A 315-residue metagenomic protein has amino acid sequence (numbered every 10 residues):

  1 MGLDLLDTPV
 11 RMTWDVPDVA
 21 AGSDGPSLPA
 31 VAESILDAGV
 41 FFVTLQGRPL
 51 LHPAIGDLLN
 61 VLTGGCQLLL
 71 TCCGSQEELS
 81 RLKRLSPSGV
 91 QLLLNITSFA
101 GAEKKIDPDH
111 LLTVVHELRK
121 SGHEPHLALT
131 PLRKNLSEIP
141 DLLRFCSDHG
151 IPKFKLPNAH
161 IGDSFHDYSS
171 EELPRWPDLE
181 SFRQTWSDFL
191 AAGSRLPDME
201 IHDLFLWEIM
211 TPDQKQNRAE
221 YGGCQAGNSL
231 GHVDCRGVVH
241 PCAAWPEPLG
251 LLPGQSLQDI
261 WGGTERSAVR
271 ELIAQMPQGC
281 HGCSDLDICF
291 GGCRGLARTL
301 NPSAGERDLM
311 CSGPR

Functional and structural regions predicted by a protein language model:
M1-D37, F42-V43: N-terminal pre-core extensions flanking Radical SAM catalytic domains
L3-D4, D15, V40-F42, P87-L230 (+3 more regions): Radical SAM enzyme [4Fe-4S]-AdoMet core and its adjacent flexible, acidic and glycine-rich loops/tails across
L6, S34-D37, S86-P87, D148 (+2 more regions): Alpha-helix termination/capping residues and helix-transition junctions
D15-D24, G227, C280-H281, L286-D287: Cysteine-centered iron-sulfur cluster-binding motifs in ferredoxin-type domains/subunits of redox enzymes
A21-E33, G47-P87, I96-H110, L129-D141 (+1 more regions): Canonical radical SAM enzyme core domain
A30-E33, D57-V61, T113-H116, K120 (+4 more regions): Replace "anionic and nucleotidyl ligands
V238-V239, A243-R315: Flexible mid-to-C-terminal extensions adjoining Fe-S/redox cofactors in radical SAM and related proteins
